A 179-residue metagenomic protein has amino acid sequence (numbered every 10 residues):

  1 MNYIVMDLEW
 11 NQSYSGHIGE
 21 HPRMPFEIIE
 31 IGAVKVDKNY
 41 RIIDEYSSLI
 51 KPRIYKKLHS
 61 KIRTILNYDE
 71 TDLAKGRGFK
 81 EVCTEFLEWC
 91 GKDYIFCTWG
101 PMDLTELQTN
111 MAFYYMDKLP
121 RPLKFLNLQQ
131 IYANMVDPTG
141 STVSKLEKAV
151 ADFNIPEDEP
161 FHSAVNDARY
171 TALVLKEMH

Functional and structural regions predicted by a protein language model:
M1-Y40: Entry/capping segment at the start of metal-dependent catalytic domains with acidic active-site entry clusters
P22-M24, G76, F161: Flexible, glycine- and charge-enriched loops at secondary-structure boundaries
F26-I31, K35-L66, E88-H179: Metal-dependent phosphoesterase core characteristic of DEDDh/y 3'-5' exonuclease domains
K61-V82: Metal-dependent phosphoesterase signature
E85: Catalytic-core regions built around general acid/base machinery
